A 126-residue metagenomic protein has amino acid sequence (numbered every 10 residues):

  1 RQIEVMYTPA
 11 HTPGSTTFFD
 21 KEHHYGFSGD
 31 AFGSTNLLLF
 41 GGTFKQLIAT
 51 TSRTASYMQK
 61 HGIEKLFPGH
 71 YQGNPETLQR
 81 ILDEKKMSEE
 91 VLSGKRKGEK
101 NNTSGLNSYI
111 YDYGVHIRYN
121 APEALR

Functional and structural regions predicted by a protein language model:
R1, S34, E90, G94: Active-site HxH/HxHxD metal-binding segment of metal-dependent hydrolases
E4-D83: Metallo-beta-lactamase
S52-R126: Accessory terminal helices/loops
